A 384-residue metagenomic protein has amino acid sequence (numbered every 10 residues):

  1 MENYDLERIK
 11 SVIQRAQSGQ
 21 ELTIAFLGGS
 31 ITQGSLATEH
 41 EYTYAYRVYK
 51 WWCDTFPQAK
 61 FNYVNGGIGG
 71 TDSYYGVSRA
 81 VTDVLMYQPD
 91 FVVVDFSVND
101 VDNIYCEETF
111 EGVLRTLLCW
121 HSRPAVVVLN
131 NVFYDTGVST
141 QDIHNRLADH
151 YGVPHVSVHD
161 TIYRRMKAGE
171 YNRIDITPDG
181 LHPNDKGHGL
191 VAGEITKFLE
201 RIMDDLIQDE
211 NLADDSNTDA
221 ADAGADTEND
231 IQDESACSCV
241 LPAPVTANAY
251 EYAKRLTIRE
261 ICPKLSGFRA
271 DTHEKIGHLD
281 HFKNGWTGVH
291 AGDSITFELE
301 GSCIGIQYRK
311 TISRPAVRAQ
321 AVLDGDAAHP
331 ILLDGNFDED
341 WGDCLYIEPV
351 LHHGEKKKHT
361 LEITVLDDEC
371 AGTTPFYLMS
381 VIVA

Functional and structural regions predicted by a protein language model:
M1-E2, G193-A384: Conserved catalytic region of serine esterases and O-acyltransferases that act on ester linkages in lipids
M1-G66, T82-Q88, I306-R314, H359-T360: Serine-esterase "nucleophile elbow" of acetyl-processing enzymes
E2-K10, A125-N130, S139-I176, G189-D204: Extracellular serine-dependent O-acyl
T23-L27, N62-G67, F91-D95, A125-L129 (+1 more regions): Structural recognition of the beta-strand scaffold that forms the well-ordered cores of secreted hydrolase catalytic
A25-L27, Q33, S73-E107: Oxyanion-hole/transition-state-stabilizing segment in secreted/luminal serine hydrolases and related acyltransferases
S30-Q33, I68-S73, V98-N103, P124 (+2 more regions): Solvent-exposed loop/turn segments at secondary-structure junctions within structured extracellular/periplasmic domains
F96-N99, E108-R146: Active-site segments of SGNH/GDSL-like serine hydrolases that catalyze O-acetyl group transfer/hydrolysis on lipids
P183-K186: Accessory beta->alpha helical hairpin/"wing" motif in late/C-terminal subdomains of nucleic-acid enzymes
